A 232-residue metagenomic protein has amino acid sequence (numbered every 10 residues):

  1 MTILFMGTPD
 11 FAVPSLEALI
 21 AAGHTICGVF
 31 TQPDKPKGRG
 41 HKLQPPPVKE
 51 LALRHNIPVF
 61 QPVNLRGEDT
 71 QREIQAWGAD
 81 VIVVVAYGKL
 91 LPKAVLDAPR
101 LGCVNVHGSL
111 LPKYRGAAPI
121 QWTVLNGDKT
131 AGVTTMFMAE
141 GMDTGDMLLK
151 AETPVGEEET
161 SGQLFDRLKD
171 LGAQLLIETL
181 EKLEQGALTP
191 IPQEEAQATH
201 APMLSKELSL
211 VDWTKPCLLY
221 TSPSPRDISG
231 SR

Functional and structural regions predicted by a protein language model:
M1-G40: N-terminal Rossmann-like dinucleotide-binding module
P14, K37, P92-K93, S231: Glycine/Thr-rich phosphate-binding loops of Rossmann-like dinucleotide-binding domains
A22, V81-H200: Donor/substrate-binding cores of folate-linked one-carbon enzymes
C27-G28, P58-W77, L90-V106: Internal alpha/beta domain cores that form substrate/cofactor-binding pockets in large enzymes and binding proteins
P36-D80: N-terminal glycine-/serine-/threonine-rich beta1-alpha1-beta2 phosphate-ribose binding loop of Rossmann-like
E195-S222: Internal anion-binding site segments
P223-R232: Single conserved hydrophobic/aromatic residue that forms the stacking wall/gate of nucleotide- or nucleobase-binding
